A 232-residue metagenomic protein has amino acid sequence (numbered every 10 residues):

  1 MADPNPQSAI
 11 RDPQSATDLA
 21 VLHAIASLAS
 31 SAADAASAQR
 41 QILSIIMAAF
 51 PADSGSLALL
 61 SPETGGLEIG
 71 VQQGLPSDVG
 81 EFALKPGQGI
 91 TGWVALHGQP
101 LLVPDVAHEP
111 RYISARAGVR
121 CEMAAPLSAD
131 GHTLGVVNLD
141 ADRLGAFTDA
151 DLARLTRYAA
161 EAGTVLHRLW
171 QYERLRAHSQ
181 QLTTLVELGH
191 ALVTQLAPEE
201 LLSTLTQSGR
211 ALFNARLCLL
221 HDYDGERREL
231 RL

Functional and structural regions predicted by a protein language model:
L19-S37, Q41, I45, T183-E200 (+2 more regions): Short regulatory/linker helices and ligand/cofactor-binding micro-motifs at input modules
L43-M47, S54-F82, Q207-R210, L217-L232: GAF sensory/regulatory domain recognition with acknowledged cross-activation on helical regulatory dimers
L75, V136-G145: Short beta-strand-to-loop transition segments that serve as allosteric relay/switch motifs in sensory/regulatory domains
S77-L101, M123: Acidic/proline- and glycine-rich, intrinsically disordered low-complexity segments that serve as regulatory linkers
R120-A129: A short, aliphatic-rich beta-strand micro-motif
T133: Glycine-rich acetyl-CoA-binding "A-motif" of GNAT/NAT acetyltransferases
A150, L166-T183: Short alpha-helical interdomain "coupling" segment at the junction between an upstream regulatory sensor module
T156-T164: Allosteric cytosolic regulatory segments
